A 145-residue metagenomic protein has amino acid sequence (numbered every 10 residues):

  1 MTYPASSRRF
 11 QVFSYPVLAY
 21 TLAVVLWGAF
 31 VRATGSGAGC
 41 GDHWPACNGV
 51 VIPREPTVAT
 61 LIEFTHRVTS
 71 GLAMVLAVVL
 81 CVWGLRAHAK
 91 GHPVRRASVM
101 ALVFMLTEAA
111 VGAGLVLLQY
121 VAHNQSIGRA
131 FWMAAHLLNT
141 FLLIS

Functional and structural regions predicted by a protein language model:
M1-S7: Short, Lys/Arg-rich, polar N-terminal cytosolic tail immediately upstream of the first transmembrane signal-anchor
R9-S36: N-terminal signal-anchor transmembrane alpha helix
F10-Y15, H92-F104: Membrane-interfacial loop-to-transmembrane alpha-helix junctions, especially the N-terminal start
V17-V25, A73, A77-L80, M105-L115 (+1 more regions): Helical transmembrane-bundle signal
F30-D42, A109-A134: Interfacial helix-loop-helix junctions of multi-pass membrane proteins
R32-F64: Extracytosolic (periplasmic/ER-lumenal) interhelical loops and adjacent juxtamembrane/interface segments of multi-pass
T60-V79, A130-S145: Membrane-interface loop-to-helix entry segments
C81-A89: Structural signal for the C-terminal ends of transmembrane alpha-helices and the immediately following loop
